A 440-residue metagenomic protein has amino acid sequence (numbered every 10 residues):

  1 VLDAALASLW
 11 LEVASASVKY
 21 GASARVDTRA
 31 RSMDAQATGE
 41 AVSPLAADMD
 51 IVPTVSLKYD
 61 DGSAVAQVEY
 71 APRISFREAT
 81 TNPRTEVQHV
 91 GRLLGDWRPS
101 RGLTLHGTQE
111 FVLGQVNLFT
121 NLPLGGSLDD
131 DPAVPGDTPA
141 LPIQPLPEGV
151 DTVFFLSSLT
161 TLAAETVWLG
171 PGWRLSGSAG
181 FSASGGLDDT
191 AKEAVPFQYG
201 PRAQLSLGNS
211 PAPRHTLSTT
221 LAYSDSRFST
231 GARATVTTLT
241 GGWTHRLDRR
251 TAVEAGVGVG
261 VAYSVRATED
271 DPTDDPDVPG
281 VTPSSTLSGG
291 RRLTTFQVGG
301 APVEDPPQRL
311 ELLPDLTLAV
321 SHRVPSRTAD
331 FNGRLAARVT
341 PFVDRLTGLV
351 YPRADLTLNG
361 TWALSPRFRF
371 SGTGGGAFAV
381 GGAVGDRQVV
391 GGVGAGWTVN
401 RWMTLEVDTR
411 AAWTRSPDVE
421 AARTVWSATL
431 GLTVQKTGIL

Functional and structural regions predicted by a protein language model:
V1-L9: Bacterial N-terminal signal peptides
W10-L440: Gram-negative and organellar
